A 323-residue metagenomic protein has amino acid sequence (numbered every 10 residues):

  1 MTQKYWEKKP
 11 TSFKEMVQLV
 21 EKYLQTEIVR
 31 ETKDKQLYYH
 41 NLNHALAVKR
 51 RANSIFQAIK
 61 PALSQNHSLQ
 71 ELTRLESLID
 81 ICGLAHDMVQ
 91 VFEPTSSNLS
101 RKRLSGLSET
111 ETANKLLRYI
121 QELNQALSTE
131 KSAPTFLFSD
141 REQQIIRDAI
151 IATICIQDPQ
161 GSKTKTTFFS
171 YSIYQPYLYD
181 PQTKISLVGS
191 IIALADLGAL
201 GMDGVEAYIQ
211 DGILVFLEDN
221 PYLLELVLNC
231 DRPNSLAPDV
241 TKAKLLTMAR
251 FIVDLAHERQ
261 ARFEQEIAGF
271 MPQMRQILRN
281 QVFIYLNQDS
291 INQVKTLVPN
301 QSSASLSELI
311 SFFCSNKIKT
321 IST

Functional and structural regions predicted by a protein language model:
M1-T95, K102: Acidic/His-rich, divalent-metal-binding segments that scaffold phosphate/diphosphate chemistry
T2-K8, S54-L75, A85, V89 (+1 more regions): Divalent metal-dependent phosphate-bond-processing catalytic cores, especially two-metal-ion Mg2+/Mn2+ enzymes that act
Q36-H40, L72, E76, L99-S108 (+4 more regions): Conserved aromatic-histidine-acidic binding/catalytic patches
V48-I55, S105-A126: An active-site-proximal "capping" alpha-helix that borders the catalytic cofactor pocket
A62-S77, I81, L123-I154: Acidic/histidine metal-binding catalytic segments
Q90, P94, R118-T129, A152-P159 (+1 more regions): Alpha-helix capping at helix-to-loop junctions
L99-E111, Y208-D219: Amphipathic alpha-helical scaffolding segments
L117-Y119, L123, T129, P134-I146 (+1 more regions): Low-complexity, serine/threonine/proline-enriched polar segments
